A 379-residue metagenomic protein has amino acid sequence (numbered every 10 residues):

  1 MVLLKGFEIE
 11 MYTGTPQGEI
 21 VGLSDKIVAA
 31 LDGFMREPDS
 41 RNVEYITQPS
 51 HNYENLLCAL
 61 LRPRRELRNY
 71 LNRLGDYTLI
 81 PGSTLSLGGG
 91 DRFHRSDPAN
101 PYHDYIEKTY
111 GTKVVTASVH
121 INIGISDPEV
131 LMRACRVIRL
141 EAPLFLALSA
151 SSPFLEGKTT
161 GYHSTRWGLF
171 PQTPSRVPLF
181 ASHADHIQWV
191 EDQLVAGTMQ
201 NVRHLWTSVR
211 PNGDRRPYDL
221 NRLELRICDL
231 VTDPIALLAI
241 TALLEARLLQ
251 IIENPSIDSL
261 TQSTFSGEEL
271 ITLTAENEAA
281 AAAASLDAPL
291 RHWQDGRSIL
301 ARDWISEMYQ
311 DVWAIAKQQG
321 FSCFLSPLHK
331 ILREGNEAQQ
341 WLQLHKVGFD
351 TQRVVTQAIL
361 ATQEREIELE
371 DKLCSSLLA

Functional and structural regions predicted by a protein language model:
M1-Y77, G90-D91, R95, A99 (+1 more regions): C-terminal accessory/tail domains of diverse enzymes
Y70-S83, A142, L146-A150: Acidic/histidine-enriched active-site and ligand-binding environments that engage anionic O-linkages
P81-D91: Glycine-rich N-terminal segment of FAD-binding domains in flavoprotein oxidoreductases, spanning the beta-loop-helix
S86, Y102-V119, I123-H186: Metal-dependent DNA replication initiation modules
